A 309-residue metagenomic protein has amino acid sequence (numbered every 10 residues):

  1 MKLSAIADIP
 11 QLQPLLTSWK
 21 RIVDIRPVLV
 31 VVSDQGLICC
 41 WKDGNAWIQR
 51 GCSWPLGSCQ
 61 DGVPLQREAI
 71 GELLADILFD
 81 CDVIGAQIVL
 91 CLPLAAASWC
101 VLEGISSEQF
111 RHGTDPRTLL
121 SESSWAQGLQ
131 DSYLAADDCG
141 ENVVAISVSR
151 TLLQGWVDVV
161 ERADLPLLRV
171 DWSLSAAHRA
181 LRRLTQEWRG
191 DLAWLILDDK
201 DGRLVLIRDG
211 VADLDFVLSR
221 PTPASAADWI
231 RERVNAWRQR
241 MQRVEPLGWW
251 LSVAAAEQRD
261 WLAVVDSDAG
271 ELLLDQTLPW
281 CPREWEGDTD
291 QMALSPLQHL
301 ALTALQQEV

Functional and structural regions predicted by a protein language model:
M1-V309: Hydrophobic/aromatic-enriched cytosolic interaction surfaces used to assemble or bind macromolecules
